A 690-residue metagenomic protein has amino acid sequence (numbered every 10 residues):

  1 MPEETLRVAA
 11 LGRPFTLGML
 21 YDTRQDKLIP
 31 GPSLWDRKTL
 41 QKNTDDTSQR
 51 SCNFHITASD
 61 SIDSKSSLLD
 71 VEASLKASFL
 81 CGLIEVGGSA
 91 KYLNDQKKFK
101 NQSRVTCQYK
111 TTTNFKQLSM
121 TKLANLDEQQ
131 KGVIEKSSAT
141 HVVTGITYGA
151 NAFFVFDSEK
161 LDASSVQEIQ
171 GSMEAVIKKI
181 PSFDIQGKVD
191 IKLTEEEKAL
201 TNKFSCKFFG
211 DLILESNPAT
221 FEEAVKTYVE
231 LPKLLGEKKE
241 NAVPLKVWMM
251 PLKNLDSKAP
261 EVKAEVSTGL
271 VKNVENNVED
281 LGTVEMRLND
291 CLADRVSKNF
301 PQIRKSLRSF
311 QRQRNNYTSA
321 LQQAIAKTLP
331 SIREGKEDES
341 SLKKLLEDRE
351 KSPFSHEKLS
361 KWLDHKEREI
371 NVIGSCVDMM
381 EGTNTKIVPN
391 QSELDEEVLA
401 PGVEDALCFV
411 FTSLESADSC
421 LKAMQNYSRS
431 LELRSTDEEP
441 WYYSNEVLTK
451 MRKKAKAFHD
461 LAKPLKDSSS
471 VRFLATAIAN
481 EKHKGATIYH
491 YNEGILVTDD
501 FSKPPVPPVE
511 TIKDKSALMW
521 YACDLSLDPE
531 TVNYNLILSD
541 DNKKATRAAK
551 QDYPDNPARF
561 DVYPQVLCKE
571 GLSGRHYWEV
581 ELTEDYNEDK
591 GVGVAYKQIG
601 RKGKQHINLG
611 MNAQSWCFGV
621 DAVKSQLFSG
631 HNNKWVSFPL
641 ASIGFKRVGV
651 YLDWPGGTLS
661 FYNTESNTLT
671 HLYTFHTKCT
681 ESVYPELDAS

Functional and structural regions predicted by a protein language model:
M1-R333: Membrane-permeabilization and membrane-interfacing ectodomains
T5, L11, R24-Q25, S352 (+3 more regions): Alpha-helical interaction segments
T16-P30, Y489-N492, D499-P507, N542: Polybasic, low-complexity association/targeting segments
F79-G82, T268-V271, E275-V278, D294-S297 (+14 more regions): Intrinsic disorder
N277-C523: Long, compositionally biased eukaryotic scaffolding/regulatory segments
K503-S690: Beta-rich ligand-recognition domains in immune and ubiquitin systems
